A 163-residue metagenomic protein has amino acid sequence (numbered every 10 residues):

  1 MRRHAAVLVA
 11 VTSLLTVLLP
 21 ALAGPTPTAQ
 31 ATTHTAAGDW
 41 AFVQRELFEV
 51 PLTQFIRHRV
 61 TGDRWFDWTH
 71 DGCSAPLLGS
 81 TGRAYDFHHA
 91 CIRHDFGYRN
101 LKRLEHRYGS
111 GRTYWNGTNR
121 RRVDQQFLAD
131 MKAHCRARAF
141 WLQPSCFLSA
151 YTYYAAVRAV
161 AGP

Functional and structural regions predicted by a protein language model:
R2-L8, L18-P163: Extended terminal accessory/targeting regions
L14: Catalytic core of tubulin tyrosine ligase-like
